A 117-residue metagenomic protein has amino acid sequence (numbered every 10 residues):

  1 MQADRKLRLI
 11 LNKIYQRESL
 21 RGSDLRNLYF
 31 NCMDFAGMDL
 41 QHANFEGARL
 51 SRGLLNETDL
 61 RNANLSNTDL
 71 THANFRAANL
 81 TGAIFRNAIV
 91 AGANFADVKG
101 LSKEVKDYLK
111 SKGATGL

Functional and structural regions predicted by a protein language model:
M1-L117: Tandem repeat scaffolds
